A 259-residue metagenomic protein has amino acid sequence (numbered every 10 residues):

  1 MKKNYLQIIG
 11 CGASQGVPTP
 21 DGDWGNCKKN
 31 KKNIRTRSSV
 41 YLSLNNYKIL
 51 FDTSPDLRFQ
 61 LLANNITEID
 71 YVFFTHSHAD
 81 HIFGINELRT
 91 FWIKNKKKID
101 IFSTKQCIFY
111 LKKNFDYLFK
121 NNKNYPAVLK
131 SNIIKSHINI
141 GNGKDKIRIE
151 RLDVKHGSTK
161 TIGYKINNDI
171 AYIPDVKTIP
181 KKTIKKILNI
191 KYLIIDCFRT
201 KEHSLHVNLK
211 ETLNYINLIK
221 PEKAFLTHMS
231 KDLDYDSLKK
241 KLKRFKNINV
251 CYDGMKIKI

Functional and structural regions predicted by a protein language model:
M1-N64, K130-K182, D253-I259: Core dinuclear metal-dependent hydrolase active-site scaffold
L6, L111, A224: Residue-level signal for inorganic ion chemistry
K48-S103, I190-K191: Active-site metal-binding motif and surrounding structural segment of the metallo-beta-lactamase
F51, T75, I173-P174, I195 (+1 more regions): Active-site flanking residues adjacent to catalytic metal/cofactor-binding acidic residues
T67, A127, D145-I147, L188 (+2 more regions): Structured loop/turn residues at beta-strand edges in well-structured enzyme cores
N95-I99, C107-I133: Active-site neighborhood of divalent metal-dependent phosphoester bond hydrolases
T178-K258: Cap/insert and terminal regions of metallo-dependent hydrolase folds
